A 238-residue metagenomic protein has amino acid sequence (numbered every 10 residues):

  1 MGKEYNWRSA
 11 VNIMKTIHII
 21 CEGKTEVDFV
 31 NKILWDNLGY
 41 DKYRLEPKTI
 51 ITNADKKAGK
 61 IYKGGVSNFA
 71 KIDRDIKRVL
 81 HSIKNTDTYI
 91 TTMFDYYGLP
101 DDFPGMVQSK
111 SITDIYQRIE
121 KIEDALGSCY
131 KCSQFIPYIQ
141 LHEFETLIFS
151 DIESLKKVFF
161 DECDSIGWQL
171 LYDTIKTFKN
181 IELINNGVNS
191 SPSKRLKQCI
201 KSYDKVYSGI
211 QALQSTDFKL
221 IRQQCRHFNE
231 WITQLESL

Functional and structural regions predicted by a protein language model:
M1-I13, V27-G59, D73-L238: C-terminal accessory helical subdomains adjacent to catalytic cores in phosphodiester- and nucleotide-handling enzymes
H18-D28: Catalytic nucleophile-elbow at a beta strand-turn-alpha helix junction centered on a G-D-S/GDSL motif, marking
K63-F69: Non-catalytic terminal and connector segments of soluble metabolic enzymes
